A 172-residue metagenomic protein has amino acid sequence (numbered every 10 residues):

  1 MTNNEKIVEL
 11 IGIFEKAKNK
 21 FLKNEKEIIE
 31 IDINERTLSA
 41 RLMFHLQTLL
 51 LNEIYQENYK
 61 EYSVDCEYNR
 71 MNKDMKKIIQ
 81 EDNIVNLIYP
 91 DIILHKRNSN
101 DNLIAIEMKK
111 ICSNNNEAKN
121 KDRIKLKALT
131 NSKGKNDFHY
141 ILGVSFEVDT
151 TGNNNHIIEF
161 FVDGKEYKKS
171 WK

Functional and structural regions predicted by a protein language model:
M1-Q47: Charged, often low-complexity linker/regulatory segments
K20, R70-N72, C112: Feature marks short, surface-exposed loop/turn motifs that line or immediately flank catalytic pockets and channel
E25-I31, I79, K109-C112: Surface-exposed cleft-lining segments at the edges of enzyme active sites
Q56-S99: Active-site metal-binding core of divalent-cation-utilizing nuclease and nuclease-like domains
D91-L94, N102-C112, L126: Conserved catalytic cores of phosphodiester-cleaving nucleases, focusing on short active-site segments
S113-S132: Mg2+/Mn2+-dependent nuclease catalytic core
N131-V162: Nucleic-acid nuclease catalytic cores
F160-K172: Intrinsically disordered, low-complexity terminal regions enriched in charged/polar residues
